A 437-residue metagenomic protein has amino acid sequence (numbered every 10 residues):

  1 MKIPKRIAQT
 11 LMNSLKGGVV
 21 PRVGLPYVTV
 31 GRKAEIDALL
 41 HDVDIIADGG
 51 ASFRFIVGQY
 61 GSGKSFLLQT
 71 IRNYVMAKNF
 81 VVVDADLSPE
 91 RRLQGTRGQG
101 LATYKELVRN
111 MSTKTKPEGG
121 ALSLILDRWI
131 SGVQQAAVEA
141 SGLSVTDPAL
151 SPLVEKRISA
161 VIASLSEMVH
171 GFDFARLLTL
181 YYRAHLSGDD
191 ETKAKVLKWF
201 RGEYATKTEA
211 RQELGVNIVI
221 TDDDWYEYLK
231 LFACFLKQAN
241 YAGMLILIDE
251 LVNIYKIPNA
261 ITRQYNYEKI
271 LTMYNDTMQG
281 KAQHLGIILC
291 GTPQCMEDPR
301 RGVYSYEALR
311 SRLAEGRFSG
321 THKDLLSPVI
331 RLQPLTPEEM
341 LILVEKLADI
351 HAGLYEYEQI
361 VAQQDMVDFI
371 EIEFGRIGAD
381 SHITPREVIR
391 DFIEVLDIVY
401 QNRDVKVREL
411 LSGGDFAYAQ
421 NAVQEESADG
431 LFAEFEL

Functional and structural regions predicted by a protein language model:
M1-S52, L150-S151, V405-L437: A short, basic N-terminal segment
K2-I7, K193-V361: The catalytic "switch" region of P-loop NTPases
L25, T29-K33, G61, R97 (+8 more regions): Conserved phosphate/pyrophosphate-binding and hydrolysis machinery centered on Walker-type P-loop NTPases, extending
I36, L68, G100-Y104, R263-I270: Amphipathic alpha-helical segments in well-structured domains
F55, S62, F66-A239, Y400-N402: P-loop NTPase nucleotide-binding core
Y60-S65, V252-N253, T384: Gly/Ser/Thr-rich loops at beta-strand to alpha-helix junctions that form or flank small-molecule/cofactor-binding
T179-K198, S319-K323, Q333-L437: C-terminal alpha-helical "lid" subdomain
